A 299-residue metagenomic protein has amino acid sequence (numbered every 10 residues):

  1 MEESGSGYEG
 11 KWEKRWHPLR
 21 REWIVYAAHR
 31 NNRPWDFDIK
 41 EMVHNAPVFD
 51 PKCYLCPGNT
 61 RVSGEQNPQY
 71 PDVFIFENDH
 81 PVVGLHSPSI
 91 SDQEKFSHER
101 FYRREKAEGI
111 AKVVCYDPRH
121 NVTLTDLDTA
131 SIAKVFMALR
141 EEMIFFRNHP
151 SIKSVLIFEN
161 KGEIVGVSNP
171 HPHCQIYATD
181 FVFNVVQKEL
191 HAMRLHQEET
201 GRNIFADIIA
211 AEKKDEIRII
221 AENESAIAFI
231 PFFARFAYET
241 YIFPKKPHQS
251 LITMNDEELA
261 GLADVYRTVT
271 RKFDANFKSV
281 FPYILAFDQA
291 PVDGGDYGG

Functional and structural regions predicted by a protein language model:
M1-H171, Y177-L251, E257, T270-F273 (+2 more regions): Active-site microenvironments that recognize anionic phosphate/pyrophosphate groups
D264: Acidic, glycine-rich loop-and-strand cores that form catalytic or ligand-binding grooves in diverse globular domains
F277: Detector for conserved single-position "signature" residues within domains
